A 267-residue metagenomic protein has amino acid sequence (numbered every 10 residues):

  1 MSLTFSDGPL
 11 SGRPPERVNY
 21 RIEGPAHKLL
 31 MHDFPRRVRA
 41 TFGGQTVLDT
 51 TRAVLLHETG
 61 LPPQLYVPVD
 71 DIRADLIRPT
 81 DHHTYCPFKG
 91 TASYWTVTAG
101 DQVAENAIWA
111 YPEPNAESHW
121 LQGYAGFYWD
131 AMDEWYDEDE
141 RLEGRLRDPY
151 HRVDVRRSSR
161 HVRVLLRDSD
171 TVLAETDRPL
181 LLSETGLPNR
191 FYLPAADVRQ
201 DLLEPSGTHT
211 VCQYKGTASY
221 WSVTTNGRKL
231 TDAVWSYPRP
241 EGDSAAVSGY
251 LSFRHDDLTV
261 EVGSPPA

Functional and structural regions predicted by a protein language model:
M1-A267: Terminal leader/tail segments of proteins
